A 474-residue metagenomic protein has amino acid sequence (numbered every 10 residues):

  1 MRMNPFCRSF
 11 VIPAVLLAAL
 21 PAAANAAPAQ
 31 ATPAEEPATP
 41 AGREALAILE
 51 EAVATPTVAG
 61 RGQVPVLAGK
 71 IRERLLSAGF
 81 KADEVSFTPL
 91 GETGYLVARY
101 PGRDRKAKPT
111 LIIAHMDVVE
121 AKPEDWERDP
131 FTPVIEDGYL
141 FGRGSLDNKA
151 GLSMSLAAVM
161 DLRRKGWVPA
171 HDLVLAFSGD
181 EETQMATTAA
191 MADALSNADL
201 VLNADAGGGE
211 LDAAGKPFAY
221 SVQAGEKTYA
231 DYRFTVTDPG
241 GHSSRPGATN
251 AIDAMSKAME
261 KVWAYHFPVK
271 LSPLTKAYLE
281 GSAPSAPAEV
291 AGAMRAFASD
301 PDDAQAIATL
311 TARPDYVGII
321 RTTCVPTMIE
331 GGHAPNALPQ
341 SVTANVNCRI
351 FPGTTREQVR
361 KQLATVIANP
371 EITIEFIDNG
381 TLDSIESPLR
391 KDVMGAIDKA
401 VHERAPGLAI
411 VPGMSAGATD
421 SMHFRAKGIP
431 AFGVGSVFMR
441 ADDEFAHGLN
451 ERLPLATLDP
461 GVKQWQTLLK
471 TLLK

Functional and structural regions predicted by a protein language model:
V11-A22: Bacterial N-terminal signal peptides
Q30-P123, S341, N345, R356-E357: N-terminal helical capping/dimerization or prosegment-like subdomains of hydrolases acting on amide or phosphate bonds
P33-A38, V53-G62, L140-S145, Y220 (+3 more regions): Second-shell loop/turn segments in exported
L46-T57, T235-D238, E375-D383: Acidic/histidine-rich, surface-exposed loop or edge segments in extracytoplasmic proteins
R105-A107, E210-A213, P217, K270-N336 (+4 more regions): An extended, acidic, His-containing surface patch that forms the Zn2+-binding/catalytic region of metallohydrolases
A107-F177: Active-site metal-coordination/substrate-binding segment of hydrolases, especially metallo-dependent peptidases
A170-A251: Histidine/acidic-residue-rich, glycine-tolerant segments that coordinate divalent metal ions
T249, V359-I367: Short amphipathic alpha-helices in soluble, non-transmembrane regions that often serve as interface/regulatory elements
